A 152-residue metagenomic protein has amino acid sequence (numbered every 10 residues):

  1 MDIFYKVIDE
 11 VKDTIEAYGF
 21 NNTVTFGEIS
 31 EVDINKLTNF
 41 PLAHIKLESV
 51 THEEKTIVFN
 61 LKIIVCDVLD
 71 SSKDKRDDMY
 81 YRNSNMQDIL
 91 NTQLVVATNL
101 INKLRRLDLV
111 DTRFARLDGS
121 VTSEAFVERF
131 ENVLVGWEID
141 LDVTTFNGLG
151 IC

Functional and structural regions predicted by a protein language model:
M1-D13, H52-V58, R106-C152: Short, charged interaction patches at domain edges and termini
M1-T56, K103, L107: Small/polar-rich, solvent-exposed N-terminal microdomains that initiate assembly or binding
K46, K62-C66, D140-T144: Residue-level recognition of well-ordered beta-strand positions that form the cores of beta-sheet-rich folds across
K62-Y81: Short acidic, glycine/tyrosine-flanked loop/strand segments centered on an H-E-D-like triad
K75-Q93: Short histidine-centered catalytic/ligand-binding loop motif
D88-L117: Short, hydrophobic/π-rich interface segment
